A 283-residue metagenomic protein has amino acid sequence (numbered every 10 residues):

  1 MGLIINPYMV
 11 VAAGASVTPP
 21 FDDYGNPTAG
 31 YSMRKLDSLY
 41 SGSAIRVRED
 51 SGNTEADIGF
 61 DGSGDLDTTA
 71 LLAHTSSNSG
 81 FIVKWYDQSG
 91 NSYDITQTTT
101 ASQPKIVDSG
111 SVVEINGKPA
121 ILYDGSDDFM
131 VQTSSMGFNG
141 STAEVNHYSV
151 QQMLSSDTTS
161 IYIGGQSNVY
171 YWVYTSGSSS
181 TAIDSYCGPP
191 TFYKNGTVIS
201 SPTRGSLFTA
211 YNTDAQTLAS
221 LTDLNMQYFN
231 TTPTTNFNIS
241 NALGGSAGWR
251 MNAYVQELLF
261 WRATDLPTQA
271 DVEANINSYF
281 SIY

Functional and structural regions predicted by a protein language model:
M1-A13: Short, low-complexity N-terminal tether/leader segments at secretion or assembly junctions of large, surface-exposed
V11-D50: N-terminal module-boundary/linker segments of secreted carbohydrate-active enzymes
A13, E257-Y283: Extended recognition patches within non-cytosolic domains
D37-K84: Low-complexity, highly charged intrinsically disordered N-terminal segments that act as targeting/localization
Y40, N116, E144, T234 (+1 more regions): Short, solvent-exposed loop/turn segments at the edges of secondary structure
N53-G64, Q132-T133, V173-Y174, Y193-T203: Short amphipathic beta-strand/extended segments with alternating polar/hydrophobic composition
H74-N78, V83-D127, Y148-T158, G164-S167 (+2 more regions): Extracellular glycan-interaction surfaces
N230-Q256: Extracellular glycan-interaction patches encoded by glycine-rich segments
